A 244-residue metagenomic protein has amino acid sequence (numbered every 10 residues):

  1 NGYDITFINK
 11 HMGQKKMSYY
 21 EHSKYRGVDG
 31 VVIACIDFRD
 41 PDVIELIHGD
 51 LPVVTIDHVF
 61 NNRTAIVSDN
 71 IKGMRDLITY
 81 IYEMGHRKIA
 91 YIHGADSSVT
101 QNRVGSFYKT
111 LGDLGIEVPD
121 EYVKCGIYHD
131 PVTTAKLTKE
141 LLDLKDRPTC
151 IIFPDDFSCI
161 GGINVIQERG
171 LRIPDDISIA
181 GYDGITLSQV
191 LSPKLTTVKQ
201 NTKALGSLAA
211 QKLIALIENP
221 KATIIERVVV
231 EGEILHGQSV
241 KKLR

Functional and structural regions predicted by a protein language model:
N1-R39: Central regulatory/effector-binding core of bacterial HTH transcription factors
G2-Y3, G30, P41, H48-R244: Bacterial carbohydrate/catabolite-sensing allosteric modules
